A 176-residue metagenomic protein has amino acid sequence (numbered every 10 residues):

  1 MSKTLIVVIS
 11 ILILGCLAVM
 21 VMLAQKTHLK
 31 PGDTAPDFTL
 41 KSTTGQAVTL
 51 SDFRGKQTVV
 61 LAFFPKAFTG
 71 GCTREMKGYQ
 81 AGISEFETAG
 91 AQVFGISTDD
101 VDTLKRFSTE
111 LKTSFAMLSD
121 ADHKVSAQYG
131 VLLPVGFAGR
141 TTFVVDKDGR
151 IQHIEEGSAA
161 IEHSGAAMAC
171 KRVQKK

Functional and structural regions predicted by a protein language model:
M1-L5: Positively charged n-region of N-terminal signal peptides that target proteins for export
M22-S51: N-terminal "domain-start" segment that seeds a small globular fold
A35-P36, T58-V59, G139-T141: Short loop/turn microsegments at loop-to-beta-strand junctions
S51-T73, Y79: Short active-site neighborhood of thiol/selenol oxidoreductases, capturing the structured segment around
F68, T73-L111, D122-A127: Structural microenvironment flanking redox-active thiols in thiol-disulfide oxidoreductases
T113-F115, L133-F143: Structural micro-motif
A138-K176: Thiol-/selenol-based redox modules, centered on thioredoxin-like and closely related oxidoreductase domains
